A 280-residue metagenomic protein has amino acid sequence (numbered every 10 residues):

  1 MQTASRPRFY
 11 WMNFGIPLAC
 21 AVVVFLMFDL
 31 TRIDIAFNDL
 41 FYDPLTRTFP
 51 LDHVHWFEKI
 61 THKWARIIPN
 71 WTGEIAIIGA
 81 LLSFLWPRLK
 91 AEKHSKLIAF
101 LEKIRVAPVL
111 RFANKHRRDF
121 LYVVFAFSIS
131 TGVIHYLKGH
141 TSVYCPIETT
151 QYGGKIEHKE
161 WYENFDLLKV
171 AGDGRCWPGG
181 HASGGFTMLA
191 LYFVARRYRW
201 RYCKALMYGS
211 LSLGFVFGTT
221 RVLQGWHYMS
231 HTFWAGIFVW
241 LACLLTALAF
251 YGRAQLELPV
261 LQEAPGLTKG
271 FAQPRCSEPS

Functional and structural regions predicted by a protein language model:
Q2, A80-K93, I104, P108 (+2 more regions): Structural signal for the C-terminal ends of transmembrane alpha-helices and the immediately following loop
Q2-K103, T141, L168: N-terminal transmembrane-helix/juxtamembrane module of multi-pass inner/ER membrane proteins
A4-M12, K159-P279: Membrane-embedded catalytic cores of phosphoryl/pyrophosphoryl-handling enzymes
T31, I35, L85-H94, T141-C145 (+4 more regions): Membrane-interfacial segments
W71-L81, I129, M188, L211-G218: Hydrophobic alpha-helical transmembrane segments of multipass integral membrane proteins
A91-H140, C203, M207: Interfacial segments of alpha-helical transmembrane regions
S142-V170: Membrane-interface interhelical connector segments
